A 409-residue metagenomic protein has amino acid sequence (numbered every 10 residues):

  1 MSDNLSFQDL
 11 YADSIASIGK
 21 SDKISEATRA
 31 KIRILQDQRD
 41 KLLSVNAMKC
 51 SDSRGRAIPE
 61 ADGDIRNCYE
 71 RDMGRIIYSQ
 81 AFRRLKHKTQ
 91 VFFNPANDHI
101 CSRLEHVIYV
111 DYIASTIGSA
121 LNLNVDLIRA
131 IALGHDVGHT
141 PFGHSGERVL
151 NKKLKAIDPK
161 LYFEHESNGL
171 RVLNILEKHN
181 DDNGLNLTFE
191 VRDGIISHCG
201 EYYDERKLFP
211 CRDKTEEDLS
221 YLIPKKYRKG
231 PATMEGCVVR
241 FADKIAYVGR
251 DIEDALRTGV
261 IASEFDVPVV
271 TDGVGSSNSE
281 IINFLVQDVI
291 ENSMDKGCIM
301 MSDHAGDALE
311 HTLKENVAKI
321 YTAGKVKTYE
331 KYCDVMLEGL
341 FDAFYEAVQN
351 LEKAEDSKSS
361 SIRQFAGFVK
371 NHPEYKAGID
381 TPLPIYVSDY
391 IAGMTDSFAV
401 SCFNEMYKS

Functional and structural regions predicted by a protein language model:
M1-L104, D111-I117, V125, Y162 (+2 more regions): Histidine-centered, transition-metal-coordinating active-site segments
L121: Basic, low-complexity intrinsically disordered segments
I128-L133, R240: Short alpha-helical catalytic segment bearing the HExxH-like zincin motif of zinc-dependent metalloproteases
L133-V137, L154, L176, C199: Acidic, glycine-rich active-site loops and adjacent beta-strand->loop/helix elements that engage anionic groups
G134-F142, A246: Short active-site segment of divalent metal-dependent hydrolases/proteases that encodes the spacing between
F142-S145, R206-L208: Short acidic, glycine/serine/threonine-rich loops at helix termini
G143-A156: A glycine- and small-aliphatic-rich helix-loop capping segment at beta-alpha/alpha-beta transitions that lines
D158-K160: A short, surface-exposed helix-loop junction/capping segment
